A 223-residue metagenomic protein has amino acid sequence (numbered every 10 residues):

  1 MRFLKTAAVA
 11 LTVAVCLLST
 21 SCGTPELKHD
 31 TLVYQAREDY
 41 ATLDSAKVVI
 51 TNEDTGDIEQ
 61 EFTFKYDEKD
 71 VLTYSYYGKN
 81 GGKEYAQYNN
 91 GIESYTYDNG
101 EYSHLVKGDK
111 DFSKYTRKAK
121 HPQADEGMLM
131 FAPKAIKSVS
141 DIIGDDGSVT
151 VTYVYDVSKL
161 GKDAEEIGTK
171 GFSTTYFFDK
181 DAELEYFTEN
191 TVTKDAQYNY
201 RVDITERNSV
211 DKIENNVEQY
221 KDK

Functional and structural regions predicted by a protein language model:
M1-V9: Bacterial N-terminal signal peptides that target proteins for export
L11-K69, I213-K223: N-terminal leader/targeting segments and the immediate start of mature chains
Y40-S45, T63-T73, N80, Q87-S94 (+3 more regions): Short, solvent-exposed coil/turn segments at beta-strand boundaries
T51-D57, K79-G81, N99-E101, V192-K194: Hydrophobic lipid-interacting interfaces of membrane-associated proteins
D57, K79-N80, A132-A135, G168-G171: Short solvent-exposed loop/turn micro-motifs enriched in small/polar/acidic residues
K65-Q123: An acidic-aromatic
K79, V149-K221: Gly/Pro-enriched, hydrophobic low-complexity segments that function as extracytoplasmic propeptides/linkers
N99-D163: Flexible, processing/modification-adjacent segments and terminal tails in exported/periplasmic/extracellular proteins
